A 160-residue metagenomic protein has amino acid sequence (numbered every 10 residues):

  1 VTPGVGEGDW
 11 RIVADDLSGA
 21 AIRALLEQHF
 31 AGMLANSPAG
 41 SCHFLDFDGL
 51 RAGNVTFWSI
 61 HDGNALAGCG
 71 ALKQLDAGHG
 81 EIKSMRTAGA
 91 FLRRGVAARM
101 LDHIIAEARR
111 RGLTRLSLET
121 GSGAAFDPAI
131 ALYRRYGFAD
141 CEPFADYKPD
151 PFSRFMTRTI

Functional and structural regions predicted by a protein language model:
G6-K83, A88, L101-H103, E107 (+3 more regions): Acetyl-CoA-dependent GNAT
V55, P151-F155: Short hydrophobic/aromatic beta-strand or adjacent loop that forms the aromatic wall/cage of a ligand/substrate-binding
A88-R94: Active-site acidic-Proline motif in GNAT/NAT acetyltransferases
R94, A98, D102: Residues forming the Rossmann-fold NAD(P)(H) cofactor-binding site
A108-G121: Conserved GNAT acetyl-CoA-binding A-motif
L118-A129, Y147-P151: Conserved beta-strand-loop-alpha-helix junction that forms the acyl-donor binding cleft
Y133, F138: Conserved active-site tyrosine of GNAT-family acetyltransferases
